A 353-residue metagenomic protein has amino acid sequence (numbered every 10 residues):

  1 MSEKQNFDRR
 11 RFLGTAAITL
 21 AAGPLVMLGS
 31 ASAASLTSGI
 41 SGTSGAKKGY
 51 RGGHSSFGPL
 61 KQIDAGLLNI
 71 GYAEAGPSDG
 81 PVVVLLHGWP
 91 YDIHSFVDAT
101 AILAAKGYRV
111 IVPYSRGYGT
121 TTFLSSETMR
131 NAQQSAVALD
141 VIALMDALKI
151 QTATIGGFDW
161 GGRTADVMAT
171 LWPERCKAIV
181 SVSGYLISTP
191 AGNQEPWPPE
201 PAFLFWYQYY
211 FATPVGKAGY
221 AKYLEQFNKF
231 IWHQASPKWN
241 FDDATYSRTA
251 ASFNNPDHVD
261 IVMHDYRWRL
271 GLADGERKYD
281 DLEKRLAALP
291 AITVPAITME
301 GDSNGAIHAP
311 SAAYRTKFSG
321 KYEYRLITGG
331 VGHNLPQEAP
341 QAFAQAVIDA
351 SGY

Functional and structural regions predicted by a protein language model:
S2-L20: N-terminal secretory signal peptides and thylakoid transit peptides that target proteins across membranes
T19-K61: An N-terminal hydrophobic leader/cap segment in hydrolases
S44-G58, L67-I70, A75, V82 (+2 more regions): Flexible "cap/lid" subdomain of the alpha/beta-hydrolase fold that forms the substrate-access gate
L60-Q62, V110-V112, Y324-L326: Conserved beta-strand scaffold positions in the cores of enzyme catalytic domains, especially in NTP/NDP-utilizing
A75-T120: Conserved HGGG/HGGXW glycine-rich cap/lid loop of the alpha/beta-hydrolase fold
G88, D159, Q337-E338: Conserved acidic functional residues
V331-A339: Catalytic histidine-centered segment of alpha/beta-hydrolase-like enzymes
A346-Y353: C-terminal alpha-helix
